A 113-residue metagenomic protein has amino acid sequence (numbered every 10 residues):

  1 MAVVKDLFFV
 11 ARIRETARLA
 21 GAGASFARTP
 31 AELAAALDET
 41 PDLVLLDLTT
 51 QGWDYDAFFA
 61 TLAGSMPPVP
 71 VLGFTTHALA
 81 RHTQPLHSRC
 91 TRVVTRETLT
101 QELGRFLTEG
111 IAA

Functional and structural regions predicted by a protein language model:
M1-L7: Conserved acidic segment of CheY-like receiver
L7-S25: Two-component/phosphorelay signaling modules centered on CheY-like receiver
T29-D42: Acidic, metal-coordinating helix/loop segments flanking the phosphotransfer/catalytic sites of two-component signaling
L46-L62: Conserved phosphotransfer microenvironments
A63-P68: Conserved phosphotransfer cores of two-component systems
A78-R92: Alpha4 helix (beta4-alpha4-beta5 surface) of REC/receiver domains from two-component response regulators
R89-G104: Output/docking surface of receiver
